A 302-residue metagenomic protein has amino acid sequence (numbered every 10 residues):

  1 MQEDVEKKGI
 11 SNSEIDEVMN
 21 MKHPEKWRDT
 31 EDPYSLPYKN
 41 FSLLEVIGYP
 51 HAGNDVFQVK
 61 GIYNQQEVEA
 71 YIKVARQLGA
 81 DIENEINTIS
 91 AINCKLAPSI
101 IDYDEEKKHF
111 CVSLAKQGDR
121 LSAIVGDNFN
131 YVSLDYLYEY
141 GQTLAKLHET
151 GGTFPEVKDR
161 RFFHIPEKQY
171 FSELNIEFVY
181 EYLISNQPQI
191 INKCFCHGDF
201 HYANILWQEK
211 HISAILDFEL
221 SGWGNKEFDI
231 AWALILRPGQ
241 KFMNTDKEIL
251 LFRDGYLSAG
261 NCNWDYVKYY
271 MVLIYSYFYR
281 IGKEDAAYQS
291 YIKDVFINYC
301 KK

Functional and structural regions predicted by a protein language model:
M1-E45: Juxta-kinase regulatory segment immediately upstream of eukaryotic protein kinase catalytic domains
V46-H51: Protein kinase glycine-rich loop
A52-E83: ATP-binding glycine-rich loop module of kinase domains
D55-K60, I184-F228: Active-site acidic catalytic loop and adjacent metal/ATP-binding pocket of ATP-dependent phosphoryl transfer enzymes
N93-E105: Conserved HxN/HPN-centered segment at the entrance to the catalytic loop of eukaryotic protein kinase-like domains
K107-R120: Conserved short submotifs of the Hanks-type protein kinase catalytic core that shape the nucleotide-binding pocket
D119, I124-F178, I191-K193, G222-W223: A cross-family kinase active-site recognition segment
F228-G260, L273-S290: Active-site activation/catalytic loop segments of kinase-like enzymes and analogous catalytic loops in related
